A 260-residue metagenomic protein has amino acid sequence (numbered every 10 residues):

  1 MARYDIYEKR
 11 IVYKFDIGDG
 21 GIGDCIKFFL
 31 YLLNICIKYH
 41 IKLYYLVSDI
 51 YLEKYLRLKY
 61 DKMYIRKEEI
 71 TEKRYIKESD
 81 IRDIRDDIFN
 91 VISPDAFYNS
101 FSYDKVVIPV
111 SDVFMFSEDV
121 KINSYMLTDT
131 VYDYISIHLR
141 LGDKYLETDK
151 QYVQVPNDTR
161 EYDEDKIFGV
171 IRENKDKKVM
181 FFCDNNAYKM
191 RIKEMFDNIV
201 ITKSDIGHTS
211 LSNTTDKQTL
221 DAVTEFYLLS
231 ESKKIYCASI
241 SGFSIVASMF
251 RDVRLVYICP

Functional and structural regions predicted by a protein language model:
M1-D19: Nucleotide-activated donor-dependent transferases that construct or modify glycoconjugates
R3, S48, L52-D176: Secretory-pathway luminal glycosyltransferase catalytic domains
I17-K27: A short, glycine/small-residue-rich beta-strand->loop->alpha-helix junction that serves as a flexible
G18, Y145-T159, T209-T219: Short, flexible/disordered intra-domain loops and linkers
G18-D19, S48-E53, R140-K144, D184-Y188 (+2 more regions): Short, solvent-exposed loop/turn segments at secondary-structure junctions
C25-K38, D163-I171: Histidine-anchored nucleotide/phosphate-binding helix
L43-S48, M180-F182: Short internal beta-strands
K177-Y257: Donor-binding and catalytic core of enzymes assembling or modifying cell-surface/extracellular glycoconjugates
